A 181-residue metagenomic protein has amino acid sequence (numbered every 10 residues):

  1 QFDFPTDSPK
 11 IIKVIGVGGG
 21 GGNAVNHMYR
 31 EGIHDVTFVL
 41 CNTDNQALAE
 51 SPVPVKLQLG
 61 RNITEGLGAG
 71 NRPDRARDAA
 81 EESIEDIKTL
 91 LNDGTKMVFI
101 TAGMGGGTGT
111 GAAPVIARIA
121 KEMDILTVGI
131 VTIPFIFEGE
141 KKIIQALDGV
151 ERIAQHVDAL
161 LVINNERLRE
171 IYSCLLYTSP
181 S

Functional and structural regions predicted by a protein language model:
Q1-S179: Tubulin/FtsZ superfamily GTPase core signature
